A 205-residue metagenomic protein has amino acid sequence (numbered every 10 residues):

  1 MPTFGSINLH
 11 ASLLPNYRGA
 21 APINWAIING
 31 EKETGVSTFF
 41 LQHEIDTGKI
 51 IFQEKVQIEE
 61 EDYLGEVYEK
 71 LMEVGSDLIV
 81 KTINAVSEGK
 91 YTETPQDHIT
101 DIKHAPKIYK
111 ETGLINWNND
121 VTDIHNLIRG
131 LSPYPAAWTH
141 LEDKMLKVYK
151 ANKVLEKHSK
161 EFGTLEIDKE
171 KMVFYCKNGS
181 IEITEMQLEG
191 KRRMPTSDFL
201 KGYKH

Functional and structural regions predicted by a protein language model:
M1-H104, E111: Donor/substrate-binding cores of folate-linked one-carbon enzymes
G5, G48-K49, G113, K144 (+2 more regions): A generic secondary-structure signal marking the coil-to-beta-strand transition
N16-A20, W117, R192: Alpha-helix N-cap/helix-start motif
K55-Q57, I102-W117, A151-K160: Short, charged low-complexity intrinsically disordered segments located at boundaries of structured domains
N84-H140: Active-site-lining helix/loop region of Rossmann-like oxidoreductase modules
N118-H205: An anion-binding loop in the catalytic cleft
